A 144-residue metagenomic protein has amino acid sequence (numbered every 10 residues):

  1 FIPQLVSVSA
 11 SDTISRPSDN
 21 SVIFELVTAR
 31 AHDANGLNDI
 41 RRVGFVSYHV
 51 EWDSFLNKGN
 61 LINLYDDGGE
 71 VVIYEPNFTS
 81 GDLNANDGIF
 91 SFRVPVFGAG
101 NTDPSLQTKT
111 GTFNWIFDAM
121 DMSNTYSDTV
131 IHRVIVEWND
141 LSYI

Functional and structural regions predicted by a protein language model:
F1-I23, I135-I144: Short, compositionally biased P/S/T/A/G/V-rich stretches that sit at domain boundaries
D12-P17, V27-N38, S47-E51, A119-D121: Extracellular acidic, Ser/Thr/Pro-rich low-complexity tracts
E25, K109-W115: Exposed beta-strand face motif in extracellular beta-rich ectodomains
H32-F45, W52-L61, D67: Solvent-exposed loop/turn segments flanking beta-strands in beta-repeat/beta-sandwich domains
E70-T102: Aromatic sugar-binding surface patches on proteins that engage polysaccharides or sugar-phosphate polymers
S123-R133: Beta-sandwich strand segments
